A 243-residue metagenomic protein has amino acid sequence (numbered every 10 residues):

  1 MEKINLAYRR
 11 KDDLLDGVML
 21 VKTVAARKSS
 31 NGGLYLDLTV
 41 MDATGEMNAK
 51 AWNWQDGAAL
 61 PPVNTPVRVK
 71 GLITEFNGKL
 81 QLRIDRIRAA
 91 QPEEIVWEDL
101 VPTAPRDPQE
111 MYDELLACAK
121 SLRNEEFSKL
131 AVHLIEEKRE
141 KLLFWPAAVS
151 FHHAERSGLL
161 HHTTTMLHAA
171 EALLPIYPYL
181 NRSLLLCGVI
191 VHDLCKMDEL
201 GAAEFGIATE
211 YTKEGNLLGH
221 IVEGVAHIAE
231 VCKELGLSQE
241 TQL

Functional and structural regions predicted by a protein language model:
M1-D16: OB-fold nucleic-acid-binding modules
M19: Non-catalytic, usually N-terminal nucleic-acid engagement modules in DNA/RNA processing proteins
T23-Y35, E46-K50, W54-D99: OB-fold single-stranded nucleic acid-binding module
D37-D42, A202: Short, acidic/hydrophobic/Gly-rich beta-strand patch recurrent on exposed beta strands that often constitutes part
M41-A43, G71, Q91-E93, A104 (+2 more regions): Metal-centered catalytic cores of metalloenzymes
A58, Q81-A147, E223: Extended, charge-rich, solvent-exposed interface segments
F127-A170, L194-C195, E199: A short mid-domain helix/strand-loop element embedded in enzyme catalytic domains that forms or borders the active-site
S150-H153, H161, E171-L243: Divalent metal-dependent catalytic cores for phosphoryl transfer on phosphate-bearing substrates
